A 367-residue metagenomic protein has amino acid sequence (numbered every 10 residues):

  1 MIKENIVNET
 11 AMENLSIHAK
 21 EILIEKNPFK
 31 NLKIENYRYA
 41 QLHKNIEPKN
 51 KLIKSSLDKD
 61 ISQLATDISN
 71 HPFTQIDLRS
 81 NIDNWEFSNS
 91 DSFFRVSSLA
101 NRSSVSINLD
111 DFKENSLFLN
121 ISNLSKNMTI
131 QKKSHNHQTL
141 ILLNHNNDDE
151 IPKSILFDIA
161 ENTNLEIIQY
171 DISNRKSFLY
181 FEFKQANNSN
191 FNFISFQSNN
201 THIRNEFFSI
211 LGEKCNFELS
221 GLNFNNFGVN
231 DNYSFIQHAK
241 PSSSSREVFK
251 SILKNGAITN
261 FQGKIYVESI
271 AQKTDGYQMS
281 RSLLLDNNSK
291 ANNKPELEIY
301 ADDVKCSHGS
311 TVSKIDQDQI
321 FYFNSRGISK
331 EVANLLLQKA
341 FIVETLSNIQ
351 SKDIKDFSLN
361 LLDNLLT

Functional and structural regions predicted by a protein language model:
M1-A100: Long, low-complexity, mixed-charge
H18, D316-D318, A340: A generic alpha-helix surface/boundary motif
I24, C215, A333-N334: Small-residue helix-packing motif on alpha-helices
E25-K33, I342-S351: Short arginine-rich
K30-I34, N115, S244, E331-V332: Short amphipathic alpha-helical segments with coiled-coil-like heptad repeat character
W85-F321, S325-I328, I349, D353-T367: Conserved beta-strand/loop scaffold segments within soluble protein domains that form the structured core and edges
Y322-G327, V332-E344: Extended amphipathic alpha-helical segments enriched in small hydrophobics
